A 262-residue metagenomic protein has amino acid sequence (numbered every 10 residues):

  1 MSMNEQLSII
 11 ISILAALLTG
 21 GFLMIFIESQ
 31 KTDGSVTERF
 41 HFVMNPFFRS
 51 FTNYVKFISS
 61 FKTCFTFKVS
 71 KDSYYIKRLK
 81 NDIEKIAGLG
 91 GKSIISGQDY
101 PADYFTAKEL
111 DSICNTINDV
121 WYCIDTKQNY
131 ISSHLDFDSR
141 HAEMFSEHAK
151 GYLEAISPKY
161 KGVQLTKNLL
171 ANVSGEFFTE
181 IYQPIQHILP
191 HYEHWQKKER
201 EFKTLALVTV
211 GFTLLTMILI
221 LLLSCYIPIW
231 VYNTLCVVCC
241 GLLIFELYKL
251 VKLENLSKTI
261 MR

Functional and structural regions predicted by a protein language model:
M1-I9, A16-L23, E193-W195: Cytosolic-side membrane-entry/anchor segment at the start of a transmembrane helix
S2-L14, V208, C225-L242: Hydrophobic alpha-helical transmembrane segments
I13-G20, G211-I218, V237-L247: Hydrophobic alpha-helical transmembrane segments of multipass integral membrane proteins
L18-E38, Y248-N255: Transmembrane signal-anchor/signal-peptide helices with a preference for the extracytoplasmic
I25-D82, H194-T213, M217: Amphipathic, membrane-active segments
N53-V173: Long, solvent-exposed extracytoplasmic domains/loops
I124-V231: Membrane-proximal, non-transmembrane alpha-helical segments
L222, N233-R262: Extended, charged low-complexity segments that frequently continue into or abut oligomerization scaffolds
